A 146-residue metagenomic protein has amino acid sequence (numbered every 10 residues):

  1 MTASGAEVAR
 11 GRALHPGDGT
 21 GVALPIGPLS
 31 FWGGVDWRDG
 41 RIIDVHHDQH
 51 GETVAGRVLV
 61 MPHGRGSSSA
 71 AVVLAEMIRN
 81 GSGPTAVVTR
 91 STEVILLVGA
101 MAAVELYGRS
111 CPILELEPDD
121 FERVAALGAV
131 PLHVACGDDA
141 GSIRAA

Functional and structural regions predicted by a protein language model:
A3, E7-H15, L24-C136: Feature captures the catalytic cores and cofactor-binding loops of soluble hydro-lyases/lyases that act on carboxylate
G137-A146: Phosphate/diphosphate-binding glycine-rich loops and adjacent basic-rich segments that engage nucleotide
